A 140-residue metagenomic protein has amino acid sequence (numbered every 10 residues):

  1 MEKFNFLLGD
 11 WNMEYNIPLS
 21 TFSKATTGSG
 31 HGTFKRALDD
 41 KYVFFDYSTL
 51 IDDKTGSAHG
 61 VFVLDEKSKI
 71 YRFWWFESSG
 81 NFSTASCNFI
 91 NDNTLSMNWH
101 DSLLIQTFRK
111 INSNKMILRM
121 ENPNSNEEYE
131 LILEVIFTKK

Functional and structural regions predicted by a protein language model:
M1-K140: Hydrophobic small-molecule pocket/channel-lining residues, especially in calycin-type beta-barrels
